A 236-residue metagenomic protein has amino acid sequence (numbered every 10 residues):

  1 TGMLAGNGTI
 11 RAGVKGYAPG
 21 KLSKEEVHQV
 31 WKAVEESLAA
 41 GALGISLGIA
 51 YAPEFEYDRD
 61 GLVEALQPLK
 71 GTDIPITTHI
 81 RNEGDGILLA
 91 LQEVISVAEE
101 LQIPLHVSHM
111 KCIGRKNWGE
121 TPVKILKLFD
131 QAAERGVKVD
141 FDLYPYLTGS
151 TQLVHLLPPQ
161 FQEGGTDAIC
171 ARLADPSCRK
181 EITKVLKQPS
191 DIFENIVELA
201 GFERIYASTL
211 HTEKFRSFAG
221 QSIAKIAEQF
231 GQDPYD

Functional and structural regions predicted by a protein language model:
G2-G8: Mobile "lid/hinge" segments at catalytic clefts and subdomain interfaces of large enzymes
L4, G13, Y17-K24, V30-Y51 (+3 more regions): Active-site neighborhoods of metal-dependent hydrolases
R11-A12, G86: Short active-site-adjacent helix-start/loop capping segments
K24-H28, E56-R59, L88, G119: Short, amphipathic alpha-helical segments
E36-E93: Divalent metal-binding pocket/active-site signature
